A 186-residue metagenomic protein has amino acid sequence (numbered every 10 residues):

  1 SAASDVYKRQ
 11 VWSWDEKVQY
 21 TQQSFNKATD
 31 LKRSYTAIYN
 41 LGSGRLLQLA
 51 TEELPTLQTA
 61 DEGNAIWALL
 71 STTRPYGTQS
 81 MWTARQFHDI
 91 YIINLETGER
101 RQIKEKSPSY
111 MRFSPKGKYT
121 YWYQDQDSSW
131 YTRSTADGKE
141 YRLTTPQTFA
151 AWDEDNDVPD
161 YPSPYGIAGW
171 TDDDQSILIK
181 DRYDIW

Functional and structural regions predicted by a protein language model:
S1-W186: Beta-propeller folds
